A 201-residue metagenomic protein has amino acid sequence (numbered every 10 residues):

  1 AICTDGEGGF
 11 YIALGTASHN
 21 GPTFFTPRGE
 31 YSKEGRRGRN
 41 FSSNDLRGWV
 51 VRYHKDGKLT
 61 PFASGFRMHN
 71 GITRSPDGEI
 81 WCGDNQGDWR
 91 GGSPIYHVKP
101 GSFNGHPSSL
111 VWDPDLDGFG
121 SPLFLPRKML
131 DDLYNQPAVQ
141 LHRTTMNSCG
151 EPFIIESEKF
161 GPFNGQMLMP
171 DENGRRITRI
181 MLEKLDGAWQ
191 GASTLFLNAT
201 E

Functional and structural regions predicted by a protein language model:
A1-E201: Beta-propeller domains with acidic blade repeats across secreted/periplasmic ectodomains and cytosolic WD/CNH propellers
